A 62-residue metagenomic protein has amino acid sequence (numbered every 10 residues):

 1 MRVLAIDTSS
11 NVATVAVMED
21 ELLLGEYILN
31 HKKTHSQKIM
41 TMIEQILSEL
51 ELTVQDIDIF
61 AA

Functional and structural regions predicted by a protein language model:
M1-A62: N-terminal beta-alpha supersecondary unit
